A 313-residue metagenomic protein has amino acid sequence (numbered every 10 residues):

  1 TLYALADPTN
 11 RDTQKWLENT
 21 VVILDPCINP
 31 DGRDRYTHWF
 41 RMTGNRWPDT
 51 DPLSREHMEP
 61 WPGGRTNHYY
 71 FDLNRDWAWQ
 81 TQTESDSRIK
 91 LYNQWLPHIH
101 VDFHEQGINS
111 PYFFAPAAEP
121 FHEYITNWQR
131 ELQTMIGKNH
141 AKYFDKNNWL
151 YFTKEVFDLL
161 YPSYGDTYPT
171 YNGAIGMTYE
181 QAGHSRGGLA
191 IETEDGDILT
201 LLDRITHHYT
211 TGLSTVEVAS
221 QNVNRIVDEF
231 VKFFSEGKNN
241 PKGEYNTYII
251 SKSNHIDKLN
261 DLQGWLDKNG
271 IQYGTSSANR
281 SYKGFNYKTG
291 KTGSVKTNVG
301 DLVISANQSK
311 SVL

Functional and structural regions predicted by a protein language model:
Y3-P8, T13-T20, Y69, R75 (+10 more regions): Intrinsic-disorder/low-complexity accessory segments
T20-Y36: Short, conserved secondary-structure transition motifs
I28-N29, H104-Q106, A182-H184: Catalytic metal-binding/acid-base residues of hydrolase active sites
D34-P52: Aromatic- and acidic-residue-enriched segments that line the glycan-binding/catalytic groove of carbohydrate-active
T50-R55, W128-E131: Short acidic/polar alpha-helix capping motifs at helix-coil junctions
L53-F71: Aromatic- and acidic-residue-enriched carbohydrate-binding clefts of CAZyme catalytic domains
